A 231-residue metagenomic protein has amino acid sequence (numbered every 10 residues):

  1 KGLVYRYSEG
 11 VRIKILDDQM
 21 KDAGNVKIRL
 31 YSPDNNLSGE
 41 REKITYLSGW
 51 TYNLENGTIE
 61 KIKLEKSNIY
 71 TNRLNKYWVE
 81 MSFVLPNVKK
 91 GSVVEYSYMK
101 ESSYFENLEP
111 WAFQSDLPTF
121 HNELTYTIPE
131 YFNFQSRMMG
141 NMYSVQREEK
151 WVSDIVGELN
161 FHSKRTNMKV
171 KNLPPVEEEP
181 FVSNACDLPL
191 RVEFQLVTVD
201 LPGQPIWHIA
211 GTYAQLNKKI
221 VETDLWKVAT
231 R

Functional and structural regions predicted by a protein language model:
K1-S103, N107-T125, V199-Q204, A210 (+2 more regions): Lumenal/extracellular ectodomains and adaptor appendage modules of the eukaryotic vesicle/secretory system
E101-E106, P110, Q114-D116, E123-R231: Secretory-pathway-linked proteins and extracytosolic
